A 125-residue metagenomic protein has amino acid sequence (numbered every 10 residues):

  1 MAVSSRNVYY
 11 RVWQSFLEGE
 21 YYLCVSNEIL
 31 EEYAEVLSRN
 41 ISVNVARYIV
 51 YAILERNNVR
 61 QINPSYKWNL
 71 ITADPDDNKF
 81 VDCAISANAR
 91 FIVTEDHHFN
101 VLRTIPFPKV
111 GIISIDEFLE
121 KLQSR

Functional and structural regions predicted by a protein language model:
M1-V25: Short, well-structured N-terminal submotif of metal-dependent ribonuclease cores
S15, I53, C83, T104: Hydrophobic/aromatic ligand-binding patch that stacks against planar heteroaromatic rings of cofactors or nucleotides
Y22, N58-R60, G111: Conserved beta-strand segments of alpha/beta enzyme cores
S26-E28, Y33, S38, R47: Glycine/small-residue-rich phosphate/adenosyl-binding loop
N27, S65, D116: Residues at the C-termini of beta-strands that transition into short coil/loop
N58-I92, H97, V101: Active-site neighborhoods of divalent-metal-dependent phosphate/nucleic-acid chemistry enzymes
I71, H97-R125: Acidic, PIN/NYN-like endoribonuclease modules and their adjacent C-terminal/linker elements
